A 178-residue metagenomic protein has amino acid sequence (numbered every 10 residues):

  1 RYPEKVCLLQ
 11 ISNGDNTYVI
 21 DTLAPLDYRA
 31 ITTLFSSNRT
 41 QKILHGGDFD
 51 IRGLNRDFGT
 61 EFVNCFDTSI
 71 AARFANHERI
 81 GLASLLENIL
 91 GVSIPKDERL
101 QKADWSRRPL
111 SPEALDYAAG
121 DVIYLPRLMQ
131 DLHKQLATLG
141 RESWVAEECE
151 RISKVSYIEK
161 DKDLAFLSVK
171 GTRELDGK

Functional and structural regions predicted by a protein language model:
R1-A83: Conserved RNase H-like, two-metal-ion catalytic cores of nucleic-acid enzymes
R29-T32, N55, A72, A83 (+4 more regions): Generic detector of well-ordered alpha-helical segments enriched in charged/polar residues, highlighting helical
T40, L90-V92, R141: Short aromatic/hydrophobic-glycine micro-motifs
F58-G59, K96-E98, S156-D163: Short, compositionally biased low-complexity segments
G59, A75-N76, E87-I94, R127-A137: Hydrophobic/aromatic-lined pockets within catalytic cores
S84-E113: A short, charged helix-loop
D104, P112-G177: Mixed-charge, glycine-rich, non-catalytic linkers/tails in nucleic-acid processing enzymes
